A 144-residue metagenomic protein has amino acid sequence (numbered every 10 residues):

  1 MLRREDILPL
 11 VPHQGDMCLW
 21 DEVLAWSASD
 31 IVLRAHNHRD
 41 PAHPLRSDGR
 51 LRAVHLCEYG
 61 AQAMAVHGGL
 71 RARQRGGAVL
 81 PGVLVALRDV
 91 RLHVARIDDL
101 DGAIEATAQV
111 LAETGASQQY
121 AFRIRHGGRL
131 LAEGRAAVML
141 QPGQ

Functional and structural regions predicted by a protein language model:
M1, V66-T107: Hydrophobic beta-strand-centered segment that forms part of the acyl-chain substrate-binding groove
L2-Q14, A78: Short aromatic-glycine motifs in intrinsically disordered, low-complexity regions
G15-R52: Catalytic strand-loop segment that frames the active site of acyl-thioester-processing enzymes
C18-D21, V85, A106-A108, G134: Small-residue-enriched segments and motifs
D21, V90, A121-F122: Hydrophobic/aromatic beta-strand elements that line small-molecule binding cavities or substrate pockets in beta-rich
L24-S27, R91, A112-T114, L140: A generic structural motif
D48-H67, P81-G82: Compact, glycine-rich, soluble single-domain proteins
V66, D98-G102, T107-Q144: HotDog/MaoC-like acyl-thioester-processing domains
